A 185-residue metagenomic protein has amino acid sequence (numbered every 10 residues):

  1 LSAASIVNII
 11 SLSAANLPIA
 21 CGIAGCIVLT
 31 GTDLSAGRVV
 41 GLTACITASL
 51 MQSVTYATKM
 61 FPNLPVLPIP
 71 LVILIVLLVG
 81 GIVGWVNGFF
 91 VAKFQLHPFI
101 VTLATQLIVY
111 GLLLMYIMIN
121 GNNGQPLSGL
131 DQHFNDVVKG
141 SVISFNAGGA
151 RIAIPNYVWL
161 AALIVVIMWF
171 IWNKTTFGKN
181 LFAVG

Functional and structural regions predicted by a protein language model:
L1-A57, F89-L96: Single transmembrane alpha-helix segments in multi-pass membrane proteins
S2-S11, M60-L71, I143-V158: Interfacial loop-to-helix junctions that mark the boundaries of transmembrane helices in multi-pass membrane
I9, N16, R38-L42, P70-L78 (+2 more regions): Hydrophobic alpha-helical transmembrane segments
C21-G22, I46, P70, L74-V86 (+2 more regions): Generic alpha-helical transmembrane segments of integral inner-membrane proteins, especially permease/transport modules
G25, S49, I82-F94, Y116-I119 (+2 more regions): Membrane-interface helix caps of multi-pass small-molecule transporters
A57-Q106: Alpha-helical transmembrane segments within multi-pass membrane transporters and channels
T102-T175: Transmembrane helix-bundle core of multi-pass membrane transporters and related energy-transducing complexes
F177-G185: Short cytoplasmic-facing helical segments at TM-TM junctions of multi-pass membrane proteins
